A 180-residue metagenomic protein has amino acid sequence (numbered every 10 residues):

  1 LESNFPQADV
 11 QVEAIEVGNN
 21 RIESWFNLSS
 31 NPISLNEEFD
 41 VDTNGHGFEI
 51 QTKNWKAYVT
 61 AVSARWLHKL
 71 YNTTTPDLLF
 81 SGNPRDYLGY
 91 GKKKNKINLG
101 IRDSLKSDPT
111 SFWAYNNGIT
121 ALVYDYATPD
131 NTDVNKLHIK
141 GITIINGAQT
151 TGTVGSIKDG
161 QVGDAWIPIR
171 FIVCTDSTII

Functional and structural regions predicted by a protein language model:
L1, T120, P168-I172: Active-site ExK catalytic segment of metal-dependent nucleases
L1-S111: N-terminal extension/subdomain marker
Q7, A114, V162-D164: A general secondary-structure signal for short beta-strands and their flanking turns/coil in non-transmembrane regions
E13-V17, L122, I172-C174: Conserved beta-strand termini and adjacent loop/short-helix elements that scaffold enzyme active sites in alpha/beta
V17-S24, A127-T128, D176-T178: A short acidic, often aromatic-flanked loop/helix-cap motif at beta-alpha or helix-coil junctions that lines enzyme
I97, Y115, T178-I179: Alpha-helical structural motif
R102-L137: Active-site-adjacent "gating/activation" loops or surface patches in catalytic cores
T132-I180: Catalytic or ion-translocation cores adjacent to nucleophile or general acid/base/metal-coordination motifs in diverse
